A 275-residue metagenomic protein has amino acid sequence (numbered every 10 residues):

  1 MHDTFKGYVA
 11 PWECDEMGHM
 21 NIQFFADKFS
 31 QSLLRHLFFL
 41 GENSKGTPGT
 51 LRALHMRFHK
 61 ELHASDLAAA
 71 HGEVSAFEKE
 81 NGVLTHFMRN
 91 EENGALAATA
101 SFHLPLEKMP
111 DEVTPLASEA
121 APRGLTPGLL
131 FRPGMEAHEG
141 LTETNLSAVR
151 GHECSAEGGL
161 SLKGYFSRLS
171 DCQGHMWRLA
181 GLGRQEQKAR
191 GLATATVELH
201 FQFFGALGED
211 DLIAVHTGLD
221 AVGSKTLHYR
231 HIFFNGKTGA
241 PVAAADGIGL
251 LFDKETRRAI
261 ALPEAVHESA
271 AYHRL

Functional and structural regions predicted by a protein language model:
M1-K60, A64-L67, R178, D253 (+1 more regions): Hydrophobic, helix-prone linear segments
M1-R35, F39, G124-Q185: Catalytic strand-loop segment that frames the active site of acyl-thioester-processing enzymes
H2, G49, A95, H138-G140 (+2 more regions): A generic structural signal for short, non-catalytic loop/turn and secondary-structure boundary residues
D3-F5, R57-L67, V74-A137, F203 (+2 more regions): HotDog/MaoC-like acyl-thioester-processing domains
Y8-C14, R52, M56, A148 (+6 more regions): A generic, residue-level signal for flexible/boundary positions that often mark functional hotspots
K45-R52, E80, L96-A97, A195: A short glycine/small-residue-enriched secondary-structure motif
L51, G72-V74, T196, L219: A structural signal for short, hydrophobic beta-strand segments that form beta-sheets in beta-rich/all-beta domains
H152-D246, L250: Structured core of small recognition/catalytic domains
